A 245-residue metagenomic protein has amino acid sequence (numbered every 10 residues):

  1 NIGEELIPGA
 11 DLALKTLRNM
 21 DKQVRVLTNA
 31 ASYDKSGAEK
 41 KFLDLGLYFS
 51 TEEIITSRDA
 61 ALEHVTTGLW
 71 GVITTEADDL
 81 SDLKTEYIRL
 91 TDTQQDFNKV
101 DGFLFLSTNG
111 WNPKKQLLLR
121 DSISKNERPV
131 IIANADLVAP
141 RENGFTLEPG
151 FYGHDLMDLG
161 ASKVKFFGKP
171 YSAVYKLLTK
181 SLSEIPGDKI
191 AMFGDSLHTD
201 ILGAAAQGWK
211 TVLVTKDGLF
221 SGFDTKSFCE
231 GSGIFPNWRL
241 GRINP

Functional and structural regions predicted by a protein language model:
N1-K22, S36-I73, A77-P245: Asp-based, Mg2+/Mn2+-dependent phosphohydrolase catalytic module
A30: Conserved phosphate/oxyanion-binding catalytic-loop motifs
